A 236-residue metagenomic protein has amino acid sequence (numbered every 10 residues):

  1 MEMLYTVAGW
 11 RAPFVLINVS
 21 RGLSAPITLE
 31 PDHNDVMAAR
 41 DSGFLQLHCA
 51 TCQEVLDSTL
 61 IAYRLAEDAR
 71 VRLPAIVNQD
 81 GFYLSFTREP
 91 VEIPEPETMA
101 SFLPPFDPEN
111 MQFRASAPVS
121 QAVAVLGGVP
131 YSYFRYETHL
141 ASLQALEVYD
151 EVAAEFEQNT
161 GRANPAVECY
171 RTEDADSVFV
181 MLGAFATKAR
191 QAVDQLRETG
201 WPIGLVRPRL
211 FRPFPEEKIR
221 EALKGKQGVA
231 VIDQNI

Functional and structural regions predicted by a protein language model:
M1-D35, F44-E67: Thiamine diphosphate
E2, E30-N34, D41, A50-L60 (+6 more regions): Conserved active-site and cofactor/substrate-binding residues in soluble primary-metabolism enzymes
Y5-A8, H33, Y63-L65, E92-E95 (+2 more regions): Short, solvent-exposed amphipathic alpha-helical segments in soluble enzyme and RNA/protein-processing domains
G9-V15, H33-N34, D41-F44, A69-P74 (+3 more regions): Short coil/turn connectors at secondary-structure junctions
R21-G22, Q79-F86, F106, G183-F185 (+1 more regions): Glycine-rich beta-alpha junction loops
L23, A39, A154-I236: Thiamine diphosphate
V36-R40, E89-E92: Metal-ion/cofactor- or nucleotide/acyl-coenzyme-handling active-site neighborhoods
P74-E168: Conformationally flexible catalytic loops at phosphate/diphosphate-handling active centers
